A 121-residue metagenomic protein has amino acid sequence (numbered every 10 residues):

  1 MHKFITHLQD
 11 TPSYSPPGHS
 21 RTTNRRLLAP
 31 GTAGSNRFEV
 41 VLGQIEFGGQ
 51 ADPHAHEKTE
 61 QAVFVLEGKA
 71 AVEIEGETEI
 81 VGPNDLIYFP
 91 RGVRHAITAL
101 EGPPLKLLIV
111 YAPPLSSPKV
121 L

Functional and structural regions predicted by a protein language model:
M1-R37, K119-V120: A short, N-terminal "cap"/entry segment at the start of jelly-roll beta-barrel domains of the cupin/DSBH fold
R26, V41-H56: Conserved short histidine dyad/triad with adjacent acidic residue
P30, A51-E57, T98-L100, K119-V120: Short histidine-centered beta-strand/loop micro-motifs that create catalytic or ligand/metal-coordination sites
L42, Y88, P103-P118: A short hydrophobic beta-strand segment most commonly corresponding to one strand of the jelly-roll/cupin
P53, V72-E73, F89, H95-G102: Short beta-strand His + acidic residue motifs that chelate non-heme Fe in jelly-roll/DSBH and cupin folds
K58-E60, F64-A70: Glycine- and acidic-residue-biased ligand/ion/polar-headgroup-sensing regions
G76-R91: Short acidic-glycine-tyrosine-enriched beta hairpin
